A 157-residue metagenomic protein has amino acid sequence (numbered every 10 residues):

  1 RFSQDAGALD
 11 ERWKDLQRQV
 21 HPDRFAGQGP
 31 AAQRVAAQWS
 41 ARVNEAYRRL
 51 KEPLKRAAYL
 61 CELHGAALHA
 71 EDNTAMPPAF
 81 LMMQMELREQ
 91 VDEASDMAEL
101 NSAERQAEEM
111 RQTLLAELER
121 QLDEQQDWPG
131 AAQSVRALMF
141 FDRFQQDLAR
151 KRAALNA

Functional and structural regions predicted by a protein language model:
R1-A157: C-terminal accessory/regulatory regions appended to core domains
